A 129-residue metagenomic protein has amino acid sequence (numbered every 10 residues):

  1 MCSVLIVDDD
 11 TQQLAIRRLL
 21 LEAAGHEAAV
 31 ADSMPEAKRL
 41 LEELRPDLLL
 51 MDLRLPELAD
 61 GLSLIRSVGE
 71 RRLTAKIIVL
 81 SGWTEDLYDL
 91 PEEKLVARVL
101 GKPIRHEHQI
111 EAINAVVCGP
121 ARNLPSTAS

Functional and structural regions predicted by a protein language model:
D8-D9, K102: Acidic di-acidic motifs
T11-A29: Two-component/phosphorelay signaling modules centered on CheY-like receiver
V30-L48, Y88, E111: Acidic, metal-coordinating helix/loop segments flanking the phosphotransfer/catalytic sites of two-component signaling
S33, A59-S63: Acidic catalytic/metal-coordinating carboxylates
R39, L62-L73: Short amphipathic alpha-helix used as the core "switch/output" element in two-component signaling
D52-L53: Active-site residues of response regulator receiver
I104-V116, A121, P125-S126: C-terminal output helix
